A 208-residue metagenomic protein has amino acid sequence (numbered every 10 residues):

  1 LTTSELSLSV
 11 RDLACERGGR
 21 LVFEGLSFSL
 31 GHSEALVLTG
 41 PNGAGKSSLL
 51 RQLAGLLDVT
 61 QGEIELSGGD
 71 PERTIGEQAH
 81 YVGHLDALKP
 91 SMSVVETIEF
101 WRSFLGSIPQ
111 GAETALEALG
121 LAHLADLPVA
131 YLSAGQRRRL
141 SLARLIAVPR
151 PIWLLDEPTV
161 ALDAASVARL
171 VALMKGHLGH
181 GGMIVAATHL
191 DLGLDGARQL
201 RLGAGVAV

Functional and structural regions predicted by a protein language model:
A54: Helix-to-loop junction immediately C-terminal to a conserved catalytic motif
V59-E77: Conserved ABC transporter NBD signature motif
L85, P90-G106: Q-loop/switch helix immediately C-terminal to the Walker
E99, Q110-A125: Conserved ABC ATPase "signature" region
P128-G135: Conserved ABC ATPase signature
L142, G181: Hydrophobic anchor residue at the start of the ABC signature
W153-E157: Catalytic Walker B motif of ABC-type/P-loop ATPase nucleotide-binding domains
